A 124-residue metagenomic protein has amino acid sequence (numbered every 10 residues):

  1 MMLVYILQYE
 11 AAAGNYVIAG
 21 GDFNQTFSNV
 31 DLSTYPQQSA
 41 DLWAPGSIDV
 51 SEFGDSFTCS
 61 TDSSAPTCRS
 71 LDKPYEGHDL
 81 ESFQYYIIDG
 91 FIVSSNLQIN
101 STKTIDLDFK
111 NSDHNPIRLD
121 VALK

Functional and structural regions predicted by a protein language model:
M1-N96: Metal-dependent phosphoesterases centered on the DNase I-like endonuclease/exonuclease/phosphatase
I18-G20, T26, H114-K124: Surface polyanion/phosphate-binding segment centered on an Asp-His-Pro turn
Y86-G90, D113-R118: Short hydrophobic/aromatic beta-strand or adjacent loop that forms the aromatic wall/cage of a ligand/substrate-binding
S95-Q98, A122-K124: Short loop segments at secondary-structure junctions
L97-L107: Low-complexity, intrinsically disordered Gly/Pro/Thr-rich segments
K110: Active-site or metal-binding loop neighborhoods of secreted/extracellular toxin and effector enzymes
